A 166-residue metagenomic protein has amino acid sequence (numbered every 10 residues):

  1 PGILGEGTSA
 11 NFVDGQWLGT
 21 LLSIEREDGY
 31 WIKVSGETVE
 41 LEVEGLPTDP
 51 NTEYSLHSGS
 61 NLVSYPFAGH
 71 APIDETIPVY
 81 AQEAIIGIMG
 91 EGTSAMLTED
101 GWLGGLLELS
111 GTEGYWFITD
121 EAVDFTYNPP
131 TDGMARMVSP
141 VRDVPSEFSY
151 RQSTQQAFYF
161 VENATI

Functional and structural regions predicted by a protein language model:
P1-I166: N-terminal exported-region signature
